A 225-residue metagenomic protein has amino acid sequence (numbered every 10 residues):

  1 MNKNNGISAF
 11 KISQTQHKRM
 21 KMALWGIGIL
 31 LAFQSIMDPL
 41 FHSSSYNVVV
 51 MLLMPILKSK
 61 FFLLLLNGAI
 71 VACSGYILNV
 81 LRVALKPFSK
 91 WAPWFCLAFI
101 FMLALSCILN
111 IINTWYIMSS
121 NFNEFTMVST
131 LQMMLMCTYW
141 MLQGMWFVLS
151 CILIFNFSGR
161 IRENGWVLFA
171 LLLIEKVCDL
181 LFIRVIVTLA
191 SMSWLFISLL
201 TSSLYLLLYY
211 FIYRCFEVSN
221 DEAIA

Functional and structural regions predicted by a protein language model:
M1-A23, D221-A225: N-terminal juxtamembrane cytosolic/stromal segments of multi-pass membrane proteins
G28-Y46: Alpha-helical transmembrane segments of multi-pass membrane proteins
S45-S59: Perimembrane loop-to-helix junctions flanking transmembrane segments
K58-V71, Q132-G144, S193-L204: Alpha-helical transmembrane segments of polytopic membrane proteins
L66-F99, F147-F155, I212-F216: Internal transmembrane alpha-helix with an interfacial aromatic "cap," most often the third helix
I77, K90-C107, W166-V177: Transmembrane alpha-helical segments of multi-pass membrane proteins
W140-W166, L207-C215: Alpha-helical transmembrane segments in multipass membrane proteins, preferentially the mid-helix core
A170-A225: C-terminal transmembrane-bundle signature of multipass membrane proteins, characterized by strong activation on
